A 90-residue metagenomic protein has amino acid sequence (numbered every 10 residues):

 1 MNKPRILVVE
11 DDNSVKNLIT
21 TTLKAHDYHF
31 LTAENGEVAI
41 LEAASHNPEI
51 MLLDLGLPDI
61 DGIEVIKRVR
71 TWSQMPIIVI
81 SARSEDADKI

Functional and structural regions predicted by a protein language model:
M1-I90: N-terminal/domain-start alpha-helical segments
